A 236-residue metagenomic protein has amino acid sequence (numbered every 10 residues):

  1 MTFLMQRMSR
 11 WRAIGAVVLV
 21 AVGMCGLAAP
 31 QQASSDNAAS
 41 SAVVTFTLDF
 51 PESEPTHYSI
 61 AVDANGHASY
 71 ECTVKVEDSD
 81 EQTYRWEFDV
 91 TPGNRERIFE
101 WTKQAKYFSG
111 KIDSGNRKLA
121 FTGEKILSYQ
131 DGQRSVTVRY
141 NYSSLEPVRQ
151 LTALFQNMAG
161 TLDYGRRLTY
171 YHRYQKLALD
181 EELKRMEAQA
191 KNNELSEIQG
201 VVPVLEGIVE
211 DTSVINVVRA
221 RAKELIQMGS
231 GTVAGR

Functional and structural regions predicted by a protein language model:
F3-A16: Bacterial N-terminal signal peptides that target proteins for export
I14-C25: Bacterial N-terminal signal peptides
A28-E52, K111-R236: Short, well-ordered, aromatic-rich surface patches in folded extracellular/luminal domains
Q31, P92-G115: Charged, amphipathic alpha-helical segments
D36, S40, D49-D80: N-terminal secretory signal peptides
F46, P55, E81-R85, Y107-D113: N-terminal post-signal-peptidase region of extra-cytosolic proteins
S69-W86, K184-A188, V202-E206: Acidic/histidine-rich, surface-exposed loop or edge segments in extracytoplasmic proteins
R85-D89, V138: A short, exposed loop/beta-hairpin motif centered on an aromatic-Gly-Thr core
